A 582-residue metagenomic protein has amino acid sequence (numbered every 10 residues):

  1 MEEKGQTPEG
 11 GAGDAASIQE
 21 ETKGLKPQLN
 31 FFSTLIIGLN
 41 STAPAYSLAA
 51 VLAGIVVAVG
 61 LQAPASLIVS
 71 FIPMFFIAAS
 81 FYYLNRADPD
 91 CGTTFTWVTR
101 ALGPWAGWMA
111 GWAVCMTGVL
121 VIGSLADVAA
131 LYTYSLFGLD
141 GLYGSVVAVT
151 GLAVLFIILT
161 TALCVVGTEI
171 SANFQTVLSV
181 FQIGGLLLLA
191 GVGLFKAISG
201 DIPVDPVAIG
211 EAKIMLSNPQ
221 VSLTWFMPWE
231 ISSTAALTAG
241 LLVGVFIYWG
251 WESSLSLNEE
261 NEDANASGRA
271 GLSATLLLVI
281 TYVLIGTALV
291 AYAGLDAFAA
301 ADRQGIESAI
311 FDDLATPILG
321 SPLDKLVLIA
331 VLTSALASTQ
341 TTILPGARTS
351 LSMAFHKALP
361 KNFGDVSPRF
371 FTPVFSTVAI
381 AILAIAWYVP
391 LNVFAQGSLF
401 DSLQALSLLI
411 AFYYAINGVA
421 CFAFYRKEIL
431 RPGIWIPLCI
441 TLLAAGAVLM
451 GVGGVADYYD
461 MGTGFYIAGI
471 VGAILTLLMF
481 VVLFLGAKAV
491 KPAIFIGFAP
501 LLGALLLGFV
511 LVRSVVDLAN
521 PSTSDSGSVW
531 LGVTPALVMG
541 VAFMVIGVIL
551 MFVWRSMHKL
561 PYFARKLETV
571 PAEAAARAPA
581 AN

Functional and structural regions predicted by a protein language model:
M1-L29, G418-L442, V455-A499, D517-N582: Terminal cytosolic tails of multi-pass membrane transporters, especially the segment immediately following the final
L29, S33-A49, A153-L159, L216-Y292 (+1 more regions): Hydrophobic, membrane-embedded alpha-helices of multi-pass small-molecule transporters
S47-L152, A274-L278, P535-G547: Extracellular loop-to-transmembrane helix junctions
D90, A113-V128, Y248-N261, S321-K361 (+1 more regions): Membrane-helix boundary/coupling elements in multi-pass transport proteins
T96-V98, G103, S135-D140, I209-Q220 (+2 more regions): TM-loop-TM module centered on a large, flexible mid-protein loop between adjacent transmembrane helices in multi-pass
P104, V119, V147-V154, N261-A264 (+5 more regions): Loop-to-transmembrane helix boundary motifs in multi-pass membrane proteins
T150-E211, W249, A270-L276, S407-Y414 (+4 more regions): Membrane-interface loop-to-helix entry segments
V180-T224, V245, T287-D296, N417-R426 (+4 more regions): Hydrophobic alpha-helical segments and their helix-loop junctions in multi-pass secondary transporters
